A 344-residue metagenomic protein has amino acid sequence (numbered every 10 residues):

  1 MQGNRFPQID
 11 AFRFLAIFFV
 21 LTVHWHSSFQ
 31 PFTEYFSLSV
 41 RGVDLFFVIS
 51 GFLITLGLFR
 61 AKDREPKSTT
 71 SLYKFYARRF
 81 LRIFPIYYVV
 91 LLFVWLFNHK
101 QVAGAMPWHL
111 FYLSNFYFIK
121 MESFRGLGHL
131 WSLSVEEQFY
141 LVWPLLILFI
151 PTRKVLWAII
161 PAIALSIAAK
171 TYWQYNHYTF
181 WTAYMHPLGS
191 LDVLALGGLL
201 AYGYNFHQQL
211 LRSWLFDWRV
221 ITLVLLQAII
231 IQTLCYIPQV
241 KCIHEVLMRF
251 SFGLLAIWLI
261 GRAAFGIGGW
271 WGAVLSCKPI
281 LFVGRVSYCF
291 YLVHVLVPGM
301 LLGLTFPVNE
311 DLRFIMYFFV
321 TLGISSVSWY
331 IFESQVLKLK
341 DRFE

Functional and structural regions predicted by a protein language model:
M1-I9, F18, T22-V40, T55-T70 (+4 more regions): Alpha-helical transmembrane segments in multi-pass integral membrane proteins
I9, F75, I83, S132-L133 (+3 more regions): Alpha-helical transmembrane segments and their helix-entry boundary regions
D10, F14-I17, S50, P85-Y88 (+6 more regions): Residues within membrane-spanning alpha-helices of integral membrane proteins, especially the hydrophobic core/packing
D44-F47, D192: His/acidic/aromatic-lined binding-pocket segments of jelly-roll/cupin-type domains and related regulatory beta-sandwich
Y73-A77, F84-V135, S166-M185, D192 (+2 more regions): Membrane-interface helix-loop-helix regions
F84, L141-V142, L156-I160, F250-S251 (+1 more regions): Hydrophobic alpha-helical transmembrane segments
L91, Y140-K154: Hydrophobic, aromatic-rich transmembrane alpha-helices and their immediate juxtamembrane boundary segments
W108-Y112, A158-S166, V224-L225, K278: Central hydrophobic cores of alpha-helical transmembrane segments in multi-pass integral membrane proteins
